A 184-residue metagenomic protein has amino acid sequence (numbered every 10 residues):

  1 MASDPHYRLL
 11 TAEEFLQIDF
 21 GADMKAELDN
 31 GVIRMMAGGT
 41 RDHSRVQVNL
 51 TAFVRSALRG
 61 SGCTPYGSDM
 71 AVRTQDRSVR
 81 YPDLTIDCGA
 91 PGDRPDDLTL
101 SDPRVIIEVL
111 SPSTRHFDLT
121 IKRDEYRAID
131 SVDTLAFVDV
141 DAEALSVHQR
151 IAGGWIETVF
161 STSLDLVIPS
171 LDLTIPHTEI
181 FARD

Functional and structural regions predicted by a protein language model:
M1-D184: Gly/Pro/Ser/Thr-rich low-complexity, intrinsically disordered segments predominantly at protein N-termini
